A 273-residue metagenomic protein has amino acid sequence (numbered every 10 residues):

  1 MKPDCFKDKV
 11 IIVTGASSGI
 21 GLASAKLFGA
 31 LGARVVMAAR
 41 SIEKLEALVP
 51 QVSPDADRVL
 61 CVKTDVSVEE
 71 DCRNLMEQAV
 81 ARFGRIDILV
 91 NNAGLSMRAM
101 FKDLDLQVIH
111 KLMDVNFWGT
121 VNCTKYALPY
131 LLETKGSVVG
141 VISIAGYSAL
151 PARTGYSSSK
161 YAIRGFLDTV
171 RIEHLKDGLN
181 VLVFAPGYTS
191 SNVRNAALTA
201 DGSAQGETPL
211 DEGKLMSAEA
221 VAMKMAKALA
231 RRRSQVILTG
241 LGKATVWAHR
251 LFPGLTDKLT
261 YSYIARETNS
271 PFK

Functional and structural regions predicted by a protein language model:
V10, S17-S18: Conserved glycine-rich cofactor-binding loop
L31-L48: Conserved glycine-rich Rossmann-like NAD(P)H-binding loop of the short-chain dehydrogenase/reductase
I42, K63-N74, L106: The beta1-alpha1 cofactor-binding region of Rossmann-like NAD(H)/NADP(H)-dependent oxidoreductases
C72, M100-F101, D105-K111: Substrate-binding pocket helix/loop in short-chain dehydrogenase/reductase
T124, S159: Active-site helix of classical SDR
S143: Residue(s) in the substrate-gating loop at a strand-loop-helix junction that position the organic substrate next
K176-G240: SDR active-site lid
